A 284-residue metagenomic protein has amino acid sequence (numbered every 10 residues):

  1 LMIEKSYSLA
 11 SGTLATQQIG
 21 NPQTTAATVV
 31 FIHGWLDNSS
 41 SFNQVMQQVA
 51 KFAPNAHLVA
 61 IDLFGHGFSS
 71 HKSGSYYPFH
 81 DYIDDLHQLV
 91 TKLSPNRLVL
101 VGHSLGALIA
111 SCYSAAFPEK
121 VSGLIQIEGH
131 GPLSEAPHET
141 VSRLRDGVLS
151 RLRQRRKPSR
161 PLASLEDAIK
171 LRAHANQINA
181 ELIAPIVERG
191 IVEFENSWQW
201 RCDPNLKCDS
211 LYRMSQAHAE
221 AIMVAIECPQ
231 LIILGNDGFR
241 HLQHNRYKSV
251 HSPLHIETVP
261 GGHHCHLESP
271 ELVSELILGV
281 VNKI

Functional and structural regions predicted by a protein language model:
L1-V30, A50-A56, S94-N96, G131 (+1 more regions): Alpha/beta-hydrolase fold catalytic core
N21-S70: Conserved HGGG/HGGXW glycine-rich cap/lid loop of the alpha/beta-hydrolase fold
A50-A53, H57-V101, P137, E275: Active-site loop/oxyanion-hole signature of alpha/beta-hydrolase fold enzymes
P95-T140: Conserved hydrolase catalytic core segment
H130-P161: A catalytic-pocket lid/entrance helix-loop region that shapes and gates access to the active site across common
R156-R213: Conserved alpha/beta-hydrolase catalytic His-Asp/Glu region
E193-S249: Conserved serine/cysteine hydrolase catalytic core
G261-P270: Catalytic histidine-centered segment of alpha/beta-hydrolase-like enzymes
